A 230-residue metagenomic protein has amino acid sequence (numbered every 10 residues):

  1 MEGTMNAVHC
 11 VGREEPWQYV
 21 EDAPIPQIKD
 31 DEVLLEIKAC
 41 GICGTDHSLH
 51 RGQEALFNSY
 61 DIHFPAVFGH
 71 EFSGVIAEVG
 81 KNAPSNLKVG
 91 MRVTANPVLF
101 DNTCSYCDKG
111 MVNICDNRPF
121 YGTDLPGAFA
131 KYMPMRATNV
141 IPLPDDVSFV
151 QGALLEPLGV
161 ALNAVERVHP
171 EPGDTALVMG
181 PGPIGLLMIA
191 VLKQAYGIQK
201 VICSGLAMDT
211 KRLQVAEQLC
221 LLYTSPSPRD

Functional and structural regions predicted by a protein language model:
V8-Q27, G44-E78, T94, I114-P126: N-terminal glycine-rich cofactor-binding segment
G12, K38, P181, L206: Cofactor-binding loop segments of dinucleotide-utilizing enzymes, especially the Rossmann-like FAD- and NAD(P)+-binding
P26-C40, A55-S105, I141-D146: Glycine-rich beta-strand-centered segment in the early N-terminal region that forms part of a ligand/cofactor-binding
S59, H70, L99-M179, K193 (+1 more regions): NAD(P)H dinucleotide-binding glycine-rich loop of Rossmann-like/cofactor-binding domains, especially the beta1-alpha1
A176-M188: Glycine-rich adenosine-cofactor-binding loop
Q194-K200: Conserved S-adenosyl-L-methionine
I202-V215, L219: NAD(P)-binding Rossmann-fold cofactor-contacting core
Y223-D230: Conserved small/polar residues in nucleotide/adenosyl-binding loops
